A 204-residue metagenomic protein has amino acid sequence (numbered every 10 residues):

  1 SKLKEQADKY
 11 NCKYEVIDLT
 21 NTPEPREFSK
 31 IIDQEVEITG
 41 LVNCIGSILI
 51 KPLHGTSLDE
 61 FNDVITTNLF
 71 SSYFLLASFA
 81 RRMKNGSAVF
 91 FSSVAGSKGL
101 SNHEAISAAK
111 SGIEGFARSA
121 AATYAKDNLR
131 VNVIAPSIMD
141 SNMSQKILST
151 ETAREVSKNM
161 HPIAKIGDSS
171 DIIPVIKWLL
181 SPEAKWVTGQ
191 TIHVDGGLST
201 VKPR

Functional and structural regions predicted by a protein language model:
C44-I50, G197: Conserved NAD(P)H cofactor-binding loop of Rossmann-fold oxidoreductase domains
P52-L53, E60-I65, S157: Substrate-binding pocket helix/loop in short-chain dehydrogenase/reductase
H54, K98-E104, K126-D127, A164 (+1 more regions): Active-site loop immediately N-terminal to the catalytic Tyr-X3-Lys motif of short-chain dehydrogenase/reductase
L76, A109, A117: Active-site helix of classical SDR
R81, A122-K126, K185: Alpha-helical segment proximal to the catalytic Tyr-Lys
S93: Residue(s) in the substrate-gating loop at a strand-loop-helix junction that position the organic substrate next
K98, K177, T188-R204: Short C-terminal tail/terminal secondary-structure segment of NAD(P)H-dependent dehydrogenase/reductase domains
